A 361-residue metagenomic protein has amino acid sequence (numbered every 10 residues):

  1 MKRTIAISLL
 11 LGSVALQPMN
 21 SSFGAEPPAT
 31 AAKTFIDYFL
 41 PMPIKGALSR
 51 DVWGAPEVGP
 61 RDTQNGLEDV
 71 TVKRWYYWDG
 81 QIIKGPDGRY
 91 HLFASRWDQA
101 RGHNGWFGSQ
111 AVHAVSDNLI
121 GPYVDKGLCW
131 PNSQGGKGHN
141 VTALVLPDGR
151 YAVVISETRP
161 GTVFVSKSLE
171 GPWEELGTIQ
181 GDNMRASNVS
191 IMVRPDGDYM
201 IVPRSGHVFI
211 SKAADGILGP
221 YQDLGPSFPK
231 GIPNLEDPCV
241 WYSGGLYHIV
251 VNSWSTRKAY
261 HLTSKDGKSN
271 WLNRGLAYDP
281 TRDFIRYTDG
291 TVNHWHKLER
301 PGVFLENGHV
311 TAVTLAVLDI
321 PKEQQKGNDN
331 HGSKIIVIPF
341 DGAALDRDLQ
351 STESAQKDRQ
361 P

Functional and structural regions predicted by a protein language model:
M1-T4: Positively charged n-region of N-terminal signal peptides that target proteins for export
A6-P18: Bacterial N-terminal signal peptides
F23-P361: Carbohydrate-active catalytic/glycan-binding domains of CAZyme proteins, especially the secreted or lumenal ectodomains
